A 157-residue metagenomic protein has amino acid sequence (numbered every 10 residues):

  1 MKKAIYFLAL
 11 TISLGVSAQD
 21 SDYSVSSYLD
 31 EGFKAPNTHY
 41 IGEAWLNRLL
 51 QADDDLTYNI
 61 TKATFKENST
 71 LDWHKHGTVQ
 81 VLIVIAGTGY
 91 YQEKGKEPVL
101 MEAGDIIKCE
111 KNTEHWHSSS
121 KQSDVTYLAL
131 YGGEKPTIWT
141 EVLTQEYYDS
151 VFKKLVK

Functional and structural regions predicted by a protein language model:
M1-S21: Bacterial Sec-dependent N-terminal signal peptides
A18-T57, T137-K157: A short, N-terminal "cap"/entry segment at the start of jelly-roll beta-barrel domains of the cupin/DSBH fold
N59-H76: Conserved short histidine dyad/triad with adjacent acidic residue
G77-Y90, K94-G95: Glycine- and acidic-residue-biased ligand/ion/polar-headgroup-sensing regions
Y90, K111-T137: Ligand-binding loop in jelly-roll beta-barrel domains
G95-N112: Short acidic-glycine-tyrosine-enriched beta hairpin
